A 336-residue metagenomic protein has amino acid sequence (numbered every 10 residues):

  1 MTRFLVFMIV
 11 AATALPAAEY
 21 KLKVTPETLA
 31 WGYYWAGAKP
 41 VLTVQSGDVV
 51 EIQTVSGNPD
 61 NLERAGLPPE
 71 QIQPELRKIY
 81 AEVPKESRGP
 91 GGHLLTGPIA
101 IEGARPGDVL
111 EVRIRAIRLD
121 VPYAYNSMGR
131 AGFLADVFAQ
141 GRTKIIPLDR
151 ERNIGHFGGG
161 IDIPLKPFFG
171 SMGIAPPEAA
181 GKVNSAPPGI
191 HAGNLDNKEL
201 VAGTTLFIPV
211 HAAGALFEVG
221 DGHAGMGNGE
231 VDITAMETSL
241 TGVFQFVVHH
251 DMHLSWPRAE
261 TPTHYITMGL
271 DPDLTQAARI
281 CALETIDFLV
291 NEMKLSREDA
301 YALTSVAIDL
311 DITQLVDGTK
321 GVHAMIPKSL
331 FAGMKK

Functional and structural regions predicted by a protein language model:
F4-A14: Sec-dependent N-terminal signal peptides
A18-A30, E70-P90, M172-A186: Short, basic/aromatic beta-hairpin or loop at an interaction surface
Y20-L29, W35-E51, S56, S87 (+7 more regions): Alpha/propeptide regions of enzymes that mature by internal proteolysis
G57-N58, L62-E102, I114: Extended, compositionally biased flexible segments
G57-P69, I117-S127, G214-A224, Q314-V316: Short, Lys/Arg- and Gly-enriched loop/turn segments at beta-strand edges
P90-L94, A100, R115-V201: Intrinsically disordered, low-complexity linker/loop segments enriched in Gly/Pro and charged/polar residues
L165-T275, I286: Conserved mixed alpha/beta catalytic, RNA-binding, or beta-rich assembly cores of soluble enzyme, regulatory
G318-K336: Long, compositionally biased
